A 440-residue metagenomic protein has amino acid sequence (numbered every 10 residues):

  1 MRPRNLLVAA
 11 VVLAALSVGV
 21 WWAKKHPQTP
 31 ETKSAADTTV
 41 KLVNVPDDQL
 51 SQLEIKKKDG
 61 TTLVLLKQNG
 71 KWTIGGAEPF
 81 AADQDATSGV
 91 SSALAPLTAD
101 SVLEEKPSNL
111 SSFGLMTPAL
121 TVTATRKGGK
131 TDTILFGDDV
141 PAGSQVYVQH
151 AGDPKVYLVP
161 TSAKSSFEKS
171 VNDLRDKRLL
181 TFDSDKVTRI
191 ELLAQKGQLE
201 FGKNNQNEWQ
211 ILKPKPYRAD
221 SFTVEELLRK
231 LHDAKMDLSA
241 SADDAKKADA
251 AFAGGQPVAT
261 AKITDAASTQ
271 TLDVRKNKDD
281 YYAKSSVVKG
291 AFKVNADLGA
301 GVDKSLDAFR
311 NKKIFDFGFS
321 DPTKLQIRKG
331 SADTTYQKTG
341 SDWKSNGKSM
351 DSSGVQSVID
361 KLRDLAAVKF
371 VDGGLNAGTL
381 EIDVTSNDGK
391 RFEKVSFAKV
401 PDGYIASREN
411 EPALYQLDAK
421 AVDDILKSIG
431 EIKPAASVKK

Functional and structural regions predicted by a protein language model:
M1-K440: A short-motif feature that recognizes glycine-rich, charge-decorated loops that bind or process nucleotide phosphates
